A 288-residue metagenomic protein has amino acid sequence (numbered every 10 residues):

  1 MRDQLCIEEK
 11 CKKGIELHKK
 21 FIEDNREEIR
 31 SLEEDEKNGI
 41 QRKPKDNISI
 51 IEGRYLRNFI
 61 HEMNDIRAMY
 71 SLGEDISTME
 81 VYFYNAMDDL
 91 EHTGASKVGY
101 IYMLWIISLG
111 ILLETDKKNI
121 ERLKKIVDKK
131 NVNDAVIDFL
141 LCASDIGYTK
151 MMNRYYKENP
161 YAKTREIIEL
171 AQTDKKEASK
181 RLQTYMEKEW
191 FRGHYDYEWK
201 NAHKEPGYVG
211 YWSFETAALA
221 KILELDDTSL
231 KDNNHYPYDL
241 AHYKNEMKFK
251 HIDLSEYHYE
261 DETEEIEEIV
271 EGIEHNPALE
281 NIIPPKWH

Functional and structural regions predicted by a protein language model:
M1-H203, Y208: Eukaryote-skewed repeat-based solenoidal scaffolds used as protein-protein interaction platforms, primarily
K176-Q183, E187-H288: Alpha-helical oligomerization segments
